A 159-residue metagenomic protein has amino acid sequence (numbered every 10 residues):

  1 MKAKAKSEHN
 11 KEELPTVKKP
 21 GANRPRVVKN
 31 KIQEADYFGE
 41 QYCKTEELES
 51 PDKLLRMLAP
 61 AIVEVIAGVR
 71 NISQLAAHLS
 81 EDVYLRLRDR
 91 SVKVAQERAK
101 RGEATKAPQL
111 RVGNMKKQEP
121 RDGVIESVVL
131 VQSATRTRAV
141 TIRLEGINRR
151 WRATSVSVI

Functional and structural regions predicted by a protein language model:
M1-L58, A95-K100, A104-V112, K117-R121 (+3 more regions): Juxtamembrane and targeting peptides
L48-L55, G68, A76, S80: Hydrophobic alpha-helical segments and helix-packing faces
D52, P60-E64, D82: Cysteine-nucleophile protease catalytic domains, especially the papain-like/related folds used in DUB/UBL proteases
L58-I62, H78, M115, S127-V129: Long, contiguous hydrophobic alpha-helical segments, chiefly transmembrane helices and signal peptides
A61-Q74: Short acidic-aromatic low-complexity motifs
V63, S80, V92-A95, Q132 (+1 more regions): Signal for well-folded cores of large energy- and translation-related assemblies
I72-P108: Short solvent-exposed beta->alpha transition segments
E119-I159: Exposed beta-sheet edge and beta->alpha loop/turn motif
